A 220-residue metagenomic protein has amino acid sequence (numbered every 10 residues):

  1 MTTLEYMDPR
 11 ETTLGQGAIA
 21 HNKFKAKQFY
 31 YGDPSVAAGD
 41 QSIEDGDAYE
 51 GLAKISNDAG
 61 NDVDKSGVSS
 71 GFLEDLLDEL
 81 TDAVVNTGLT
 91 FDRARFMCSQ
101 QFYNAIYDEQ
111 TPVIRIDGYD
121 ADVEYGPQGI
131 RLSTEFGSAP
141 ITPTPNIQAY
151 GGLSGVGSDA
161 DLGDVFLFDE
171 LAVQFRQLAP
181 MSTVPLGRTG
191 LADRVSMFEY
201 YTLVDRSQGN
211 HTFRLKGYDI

Functional and structural regions predicted by a protein language model:
L4-D8, S42-D78, Y103, Y107-I220: Sequence/fold signature of self-assembling virion shell proteins
Q16, Q28, G32, A48-G51: Hydrophobic alpha-helical segments and helix pairs
A18-A26: Sec-exported extracytoplasmic/periplasmic mature domains
A26-E44: Short, glycine/acidic-rich hinge or "gate" loops at secondary-structure transitions that mediate conformational
L77-D92: Short, basic/hydrophobic alpha-helical segments
T87, R93-F102: Beta-edge loop/turn motif
